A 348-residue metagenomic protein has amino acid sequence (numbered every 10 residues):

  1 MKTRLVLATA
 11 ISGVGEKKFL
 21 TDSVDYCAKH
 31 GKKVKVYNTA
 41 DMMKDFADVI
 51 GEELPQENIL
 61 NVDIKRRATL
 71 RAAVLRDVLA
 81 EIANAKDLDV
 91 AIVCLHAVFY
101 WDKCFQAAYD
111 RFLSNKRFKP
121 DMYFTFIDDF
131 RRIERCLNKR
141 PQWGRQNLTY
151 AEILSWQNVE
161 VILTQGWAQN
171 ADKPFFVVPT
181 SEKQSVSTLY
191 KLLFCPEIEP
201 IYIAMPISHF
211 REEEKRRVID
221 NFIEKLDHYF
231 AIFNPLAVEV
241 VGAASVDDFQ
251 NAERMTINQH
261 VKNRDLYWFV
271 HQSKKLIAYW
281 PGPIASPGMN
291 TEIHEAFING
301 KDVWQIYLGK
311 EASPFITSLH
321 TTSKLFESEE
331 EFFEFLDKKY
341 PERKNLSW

Functional and structural regions predicted by a protein language model:
K2-C27, K32-D48, A83-K86, V98-K103 (+1 more regions): Conserved catalytic or regulatory cores that recognize and/or transform ribose-phosphate-containing ligands
K35, T39-Q106: ATP-dependent small-molecule kinase phosphotransfer cores that center on conserved nucleotide phosphate-binding segments
A107-Y109, L113: Conserved mixed alpha/beta catalytic, RNA-binding, or beta-rich assembly cores of soluble enzyme, regulatory
